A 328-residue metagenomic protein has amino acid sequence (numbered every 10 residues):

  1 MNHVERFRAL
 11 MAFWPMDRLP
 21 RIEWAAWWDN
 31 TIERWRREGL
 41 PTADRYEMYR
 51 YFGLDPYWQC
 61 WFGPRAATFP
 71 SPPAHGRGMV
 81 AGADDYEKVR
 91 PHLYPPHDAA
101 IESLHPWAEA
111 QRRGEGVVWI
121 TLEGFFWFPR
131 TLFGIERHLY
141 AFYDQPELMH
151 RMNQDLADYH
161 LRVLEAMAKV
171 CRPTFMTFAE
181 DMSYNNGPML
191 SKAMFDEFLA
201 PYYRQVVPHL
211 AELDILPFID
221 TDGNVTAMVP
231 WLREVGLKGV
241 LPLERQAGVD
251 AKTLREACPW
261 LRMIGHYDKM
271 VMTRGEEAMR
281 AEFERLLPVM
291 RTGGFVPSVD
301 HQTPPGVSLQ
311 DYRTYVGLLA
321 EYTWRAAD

Functional and structural regions predicted by a protein language model:
M1-G39, R90-D328: Active-site loop segments of alpha/beta catalytic cores
P20-E23, S71-A81: Short, compositionally biased low-complexity segments
P41-G63, V170-C171: Catalytic domains of carbohydrate-active enzymes, especially glycoside hydrolases
M48, T68, P95-A99: Amphipathic, low-complexity, repeat-rich surface-exposed segments
Y57, A74-R77, C258: Glycine/serine-rich loop-strand microenvironments at binding/catalytic pocket rims
W61-S71, T121-F126: Short, glycine/charge-rich beta-strand/loop segments that flank catalytic centers and engage negatively charged groups
A66, G82, Y315: Catalytic cores of transferase enzymes with a strong primary signal for eukaryotic protein kinases
G78-P91: Active-site gating loops and adjacent loop-to-helix segments of metal-dependent hydrolytic enzymes
